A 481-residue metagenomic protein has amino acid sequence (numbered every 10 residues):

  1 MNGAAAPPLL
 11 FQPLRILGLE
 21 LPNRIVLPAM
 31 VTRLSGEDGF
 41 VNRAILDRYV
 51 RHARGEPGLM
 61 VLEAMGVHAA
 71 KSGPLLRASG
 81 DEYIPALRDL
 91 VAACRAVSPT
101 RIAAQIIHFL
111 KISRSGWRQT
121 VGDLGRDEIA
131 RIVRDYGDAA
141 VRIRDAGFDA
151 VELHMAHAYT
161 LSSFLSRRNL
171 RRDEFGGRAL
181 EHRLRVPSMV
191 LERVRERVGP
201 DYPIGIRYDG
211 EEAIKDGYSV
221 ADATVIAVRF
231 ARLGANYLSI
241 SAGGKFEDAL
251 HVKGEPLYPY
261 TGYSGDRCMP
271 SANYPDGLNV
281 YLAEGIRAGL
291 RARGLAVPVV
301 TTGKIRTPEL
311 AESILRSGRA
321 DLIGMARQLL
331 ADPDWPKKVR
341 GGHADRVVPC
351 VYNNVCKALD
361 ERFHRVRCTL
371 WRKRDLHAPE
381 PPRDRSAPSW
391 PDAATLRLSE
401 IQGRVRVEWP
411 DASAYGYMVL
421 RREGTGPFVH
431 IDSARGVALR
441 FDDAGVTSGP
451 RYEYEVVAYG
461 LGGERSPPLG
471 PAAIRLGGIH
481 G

Functional and structural regions predicted by a protein language model:
M1-S389: Flavin-dependent oxidoreductase catalytic cores
A387-A414, S448, L461-G481: Pro/Thr/Ser/Gly-rich low-complexity, intrinsically disordered linker/stalk tracts
M418-G449, L461-L469: Recognizes extended acidic, P/S/T-rich segments that occur within or adjacent to Ig-like beta-sandwich modules
